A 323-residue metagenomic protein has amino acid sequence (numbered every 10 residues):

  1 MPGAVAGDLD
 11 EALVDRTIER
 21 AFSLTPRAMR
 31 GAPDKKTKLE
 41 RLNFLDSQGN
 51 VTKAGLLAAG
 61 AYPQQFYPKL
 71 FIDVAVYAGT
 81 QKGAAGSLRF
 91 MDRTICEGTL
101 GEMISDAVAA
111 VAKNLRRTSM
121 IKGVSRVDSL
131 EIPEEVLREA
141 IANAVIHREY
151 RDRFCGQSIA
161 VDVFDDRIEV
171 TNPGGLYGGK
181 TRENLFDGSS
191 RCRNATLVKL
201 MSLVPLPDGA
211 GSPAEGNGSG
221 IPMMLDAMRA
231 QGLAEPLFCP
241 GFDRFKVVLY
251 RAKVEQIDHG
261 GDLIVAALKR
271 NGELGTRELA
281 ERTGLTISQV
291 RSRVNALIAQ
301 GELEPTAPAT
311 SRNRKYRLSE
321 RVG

Functional and structural regions predicted by a protein language model:
M1-T171, Y177-G179, E183, D187-S189 (+1 more regions): Active-site helix-to-loop segments that bind/position phosphate- or nucleotide-bearing substrates and donors across
L42, A54, N271, Q300-G301: Alpha-helix C-caps/helix-loop-beta hinges
S119, S125-S129, G174-L237: Flexible ATP-lid and adjacent glycine-rich G1/G2 motifs of the Bergerat
A227-G260: GHKL-type ATPase core
A234, I298-P308: A short, conserved structural fragment
Q256-T283: Short amphipathic alpha-helical interface segments
L285-I298: Short amphipathic alpha-helical interaction segments
P305-G323: Short, cationic-aromatic polyanion-contact patches
